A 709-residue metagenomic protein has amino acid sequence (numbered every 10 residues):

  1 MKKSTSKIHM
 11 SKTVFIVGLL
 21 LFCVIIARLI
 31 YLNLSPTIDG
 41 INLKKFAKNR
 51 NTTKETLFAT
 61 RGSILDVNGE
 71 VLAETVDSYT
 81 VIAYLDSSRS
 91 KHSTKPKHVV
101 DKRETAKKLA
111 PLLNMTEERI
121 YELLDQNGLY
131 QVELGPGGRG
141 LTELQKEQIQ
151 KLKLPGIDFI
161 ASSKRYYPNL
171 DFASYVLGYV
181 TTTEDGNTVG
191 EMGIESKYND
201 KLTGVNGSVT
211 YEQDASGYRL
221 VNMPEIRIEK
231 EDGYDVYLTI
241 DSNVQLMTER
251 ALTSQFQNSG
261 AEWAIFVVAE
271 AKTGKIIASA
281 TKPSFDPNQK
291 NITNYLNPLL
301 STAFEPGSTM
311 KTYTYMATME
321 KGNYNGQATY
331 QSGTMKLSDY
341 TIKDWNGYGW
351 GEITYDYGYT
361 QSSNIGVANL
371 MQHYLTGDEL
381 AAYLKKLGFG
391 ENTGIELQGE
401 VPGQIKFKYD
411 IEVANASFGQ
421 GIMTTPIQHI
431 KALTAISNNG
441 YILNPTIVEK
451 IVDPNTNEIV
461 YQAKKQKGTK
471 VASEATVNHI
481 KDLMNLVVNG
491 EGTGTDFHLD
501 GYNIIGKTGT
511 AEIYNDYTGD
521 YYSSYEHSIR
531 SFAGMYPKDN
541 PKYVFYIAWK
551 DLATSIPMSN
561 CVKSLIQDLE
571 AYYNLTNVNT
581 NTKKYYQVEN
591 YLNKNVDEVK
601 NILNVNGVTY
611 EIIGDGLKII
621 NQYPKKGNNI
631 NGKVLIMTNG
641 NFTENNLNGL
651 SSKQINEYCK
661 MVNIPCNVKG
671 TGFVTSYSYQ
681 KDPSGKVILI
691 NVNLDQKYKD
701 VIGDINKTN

Functional and structural regions predicted by a protein language model:
M1-N288, A381-K386, A548, S555-A571 (+2 more regions): Periplasmic/cell-envelope proteins involved in peptidoglycan metabolism and beta-lactam response
R50-T53, A83-H98, A106-L109, L129-G138 (+12 more regions): Second-shell loop/turn segments in exported
L57-T60, V67, V76-S78, L154 (+16 more regions): Extracytoplasmic
A59, P96-R103, R139-E143, T188 (+15 more regions): Soluble non-cytosolic domains of exported or imported proteins
R61, K102-A106, A110, K146 (+20 more regions): Extracytoplasmic/secreted envelope proteins and their assembly/folding machinery, especially bacterial periplasmic
A73, Q213-E225, A264-G307, Y313-I547: Beta-lactam-recognizing serine transpeptidase/beta-lactamase-like catalytic domain environment
V76, I157-I160, N258, Q327-T329 (+3 more regions): Short, well-structured beta-strand/strand-turn elements
I547, P557-S559, S564-N709: Ligand-recognition elements built from short beta-strands and adjacent flexible loops
